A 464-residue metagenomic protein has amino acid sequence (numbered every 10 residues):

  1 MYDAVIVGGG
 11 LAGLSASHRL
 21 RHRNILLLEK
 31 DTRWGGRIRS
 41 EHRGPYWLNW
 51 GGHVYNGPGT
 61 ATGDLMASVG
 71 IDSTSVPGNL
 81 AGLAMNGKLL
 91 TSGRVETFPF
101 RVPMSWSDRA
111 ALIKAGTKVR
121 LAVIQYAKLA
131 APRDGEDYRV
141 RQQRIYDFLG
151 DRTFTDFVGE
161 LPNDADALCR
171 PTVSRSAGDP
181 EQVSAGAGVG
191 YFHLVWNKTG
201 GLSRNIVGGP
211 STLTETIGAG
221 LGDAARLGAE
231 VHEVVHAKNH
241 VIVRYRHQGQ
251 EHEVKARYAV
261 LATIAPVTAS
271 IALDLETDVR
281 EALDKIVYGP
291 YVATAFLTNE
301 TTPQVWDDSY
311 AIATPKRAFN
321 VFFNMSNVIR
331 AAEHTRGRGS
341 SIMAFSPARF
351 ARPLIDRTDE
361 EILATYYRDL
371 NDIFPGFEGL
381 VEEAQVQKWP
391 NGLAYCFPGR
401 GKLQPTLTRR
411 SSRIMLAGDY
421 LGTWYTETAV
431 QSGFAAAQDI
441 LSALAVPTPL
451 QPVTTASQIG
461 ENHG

Functional and structural regions predicted by a protein language model:
Y2-L27: N-terminal Rossmann-like FAD-binding beta1-loop-alpha1 element of flavoenzymes
A12, R33, P266: Conserved Rossmann-like nucleotide-cofactor binding loop
R21-R43: Glycine-rich FAD pyrophosphate-binding loop
Y46-K128, Q143-R144: Dinucleotide-binding Rossmann-like beta1-alpha1 core, especially the glycine-rich loop that anchors the ADP
G59, T263-I264, G418: Glycine-rich, N-terminal phosphate-binding loop of Rossmann-like dinucleotide-binding domains
V95, W306-D308, A318-G464: Conserved flavin/dinucleotide-binding core of flavoenzymes
A127-H240: Active-site/ligand-binding neighborhood in enzyme catalytic cores
A229-I342, R349-I355, D372-I373, A456-N462: Mid-domain catalytic core of redox enzymes that form a hydrophobic substrate pocket/lid adjacent to a catalytic redox
